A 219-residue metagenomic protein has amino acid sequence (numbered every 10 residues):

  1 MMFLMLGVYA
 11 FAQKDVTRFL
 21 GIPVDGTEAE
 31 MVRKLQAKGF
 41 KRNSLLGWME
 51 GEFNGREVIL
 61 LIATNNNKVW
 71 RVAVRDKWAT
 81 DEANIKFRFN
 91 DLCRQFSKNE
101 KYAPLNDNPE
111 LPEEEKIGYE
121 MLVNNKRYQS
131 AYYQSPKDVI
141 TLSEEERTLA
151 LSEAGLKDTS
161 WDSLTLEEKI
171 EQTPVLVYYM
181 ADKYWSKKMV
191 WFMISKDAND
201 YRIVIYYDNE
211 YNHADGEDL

Functional and structural regions predicted by a protein language model:
M1-G7: Bacterial N-terminal signal peptides
V8-A12: Sec/Tat signal peptide C-region and signal peptidase I cleavage site
Q13-R42, W78-L219: Non-cytosolic coordination micro-motifs
K34-E57: A compact, surface-exposed functional segment
L46-W48, K68-V69, A198-R202: A generic structural signal for beta-strand entry/edge sites
G51-K98: Mid-chain, structured segments of secreted extracytoplasmic proteins
